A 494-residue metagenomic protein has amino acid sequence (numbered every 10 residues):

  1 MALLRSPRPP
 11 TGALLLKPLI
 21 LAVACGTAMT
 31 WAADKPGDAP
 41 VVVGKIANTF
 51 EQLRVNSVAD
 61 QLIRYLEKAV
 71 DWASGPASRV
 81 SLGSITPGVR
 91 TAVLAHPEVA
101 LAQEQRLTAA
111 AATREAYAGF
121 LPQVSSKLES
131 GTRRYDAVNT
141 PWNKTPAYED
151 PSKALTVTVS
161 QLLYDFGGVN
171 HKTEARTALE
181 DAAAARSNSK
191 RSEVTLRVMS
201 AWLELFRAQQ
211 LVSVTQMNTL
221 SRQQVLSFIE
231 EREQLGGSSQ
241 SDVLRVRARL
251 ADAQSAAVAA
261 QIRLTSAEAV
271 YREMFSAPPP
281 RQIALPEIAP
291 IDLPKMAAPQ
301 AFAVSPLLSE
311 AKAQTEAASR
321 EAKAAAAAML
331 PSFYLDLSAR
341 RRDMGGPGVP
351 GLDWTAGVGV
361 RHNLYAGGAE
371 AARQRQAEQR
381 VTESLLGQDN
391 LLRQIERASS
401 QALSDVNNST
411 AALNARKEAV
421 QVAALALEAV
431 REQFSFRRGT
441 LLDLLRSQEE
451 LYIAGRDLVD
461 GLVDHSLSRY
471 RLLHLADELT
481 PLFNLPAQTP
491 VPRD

Functional and structural regions predicted by a protein language model:
L3, T30-N56, A77, R456-D494: Acidic, low-complexity, intrinsically disordered peripheral segments
K17-T27: Bacterial N-terminal signal peptides
Y65-T91: Regulatory alphaC helix of protein kinase catalytic domains
G83, K190-V304, A402-D405, S409 (+1 more regions): Periplasmic alpha-helical coiled-coil/stalk elements that build and connect Gram-negative outer-membrane
P87, S152-A154, S200, R245 (+2 more regions): Transmembrane beta-barrel architecture of outer-membrane proteins
P87-V93, A277-S338, L482-D494: Amphipathic alpha-helical coiled-coil scaffold segments and their short linker/junction regions
V99-A116, K190, V194-T215, Q224 (+5 more regions): Amphipathic alpha-helical coiled-coil segments
A100, Q123-T145, E149, S160-S189 (+4 more regions): Small/polar (Gly/Ser/Thr/Ala-rich) solvent-exposed segments that form structured loops/beta-strands/short helices used
